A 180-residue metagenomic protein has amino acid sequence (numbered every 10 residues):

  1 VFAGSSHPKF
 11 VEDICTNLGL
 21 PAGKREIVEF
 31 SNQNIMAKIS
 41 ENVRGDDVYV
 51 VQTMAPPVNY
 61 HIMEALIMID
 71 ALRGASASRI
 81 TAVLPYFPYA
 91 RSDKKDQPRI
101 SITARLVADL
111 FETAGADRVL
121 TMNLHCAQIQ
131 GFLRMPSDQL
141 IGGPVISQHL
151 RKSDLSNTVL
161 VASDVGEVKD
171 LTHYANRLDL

Functional and structural regions predicted by a protein language model:
V1-L180: PRPP-associated nucleotide enzymes
